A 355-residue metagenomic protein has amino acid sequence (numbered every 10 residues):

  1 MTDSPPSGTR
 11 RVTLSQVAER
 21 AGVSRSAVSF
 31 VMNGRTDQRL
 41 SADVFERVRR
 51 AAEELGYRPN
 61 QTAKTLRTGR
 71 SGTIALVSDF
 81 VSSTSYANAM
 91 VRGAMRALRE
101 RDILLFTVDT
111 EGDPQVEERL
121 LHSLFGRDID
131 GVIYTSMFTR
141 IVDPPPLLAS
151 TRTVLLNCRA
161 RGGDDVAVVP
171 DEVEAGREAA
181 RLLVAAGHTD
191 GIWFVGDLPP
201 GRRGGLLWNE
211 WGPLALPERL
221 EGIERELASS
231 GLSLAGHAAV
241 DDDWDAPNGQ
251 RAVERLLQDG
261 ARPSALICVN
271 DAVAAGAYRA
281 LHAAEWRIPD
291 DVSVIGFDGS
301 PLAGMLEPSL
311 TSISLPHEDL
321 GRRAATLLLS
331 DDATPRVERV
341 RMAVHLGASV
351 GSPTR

Functional and structural regions predicted by a protein language model:
M1-S71, T354: N-terminal helix-turn-helix DNA-binding module of bacterial transcription factors
M1-T9, T13, T68-G69, T73-A185 (+1 more regions): Alpha-helical recognition/docking segments in bacterial nutrient-uptake and carbohydrate-utilization systems
T2-P6, A97-R101, A149-L155, R159-R355: Bacterial carbohydrate/catabolite-sensing allosteric modules
G8, V12, R35-D43, Q61 (+12 more regions): Residues at secondary-structure transition points
V23, I129, H188-T189: A structural motif
A27-F30, R67-S82, D190-N209: Short beta-strand segments enriched in small/hydrophobic residues
T36, S82-S83, G112-D113, T139 (+3 more regions): Glycine-/small-residue-rich active-site loops that bind phosphorylated ligands and cofactors
L55-N60, Q115, T135-M137, Y278: Short gly/ser/thr-rich secondary-structure transition/capping motifs
